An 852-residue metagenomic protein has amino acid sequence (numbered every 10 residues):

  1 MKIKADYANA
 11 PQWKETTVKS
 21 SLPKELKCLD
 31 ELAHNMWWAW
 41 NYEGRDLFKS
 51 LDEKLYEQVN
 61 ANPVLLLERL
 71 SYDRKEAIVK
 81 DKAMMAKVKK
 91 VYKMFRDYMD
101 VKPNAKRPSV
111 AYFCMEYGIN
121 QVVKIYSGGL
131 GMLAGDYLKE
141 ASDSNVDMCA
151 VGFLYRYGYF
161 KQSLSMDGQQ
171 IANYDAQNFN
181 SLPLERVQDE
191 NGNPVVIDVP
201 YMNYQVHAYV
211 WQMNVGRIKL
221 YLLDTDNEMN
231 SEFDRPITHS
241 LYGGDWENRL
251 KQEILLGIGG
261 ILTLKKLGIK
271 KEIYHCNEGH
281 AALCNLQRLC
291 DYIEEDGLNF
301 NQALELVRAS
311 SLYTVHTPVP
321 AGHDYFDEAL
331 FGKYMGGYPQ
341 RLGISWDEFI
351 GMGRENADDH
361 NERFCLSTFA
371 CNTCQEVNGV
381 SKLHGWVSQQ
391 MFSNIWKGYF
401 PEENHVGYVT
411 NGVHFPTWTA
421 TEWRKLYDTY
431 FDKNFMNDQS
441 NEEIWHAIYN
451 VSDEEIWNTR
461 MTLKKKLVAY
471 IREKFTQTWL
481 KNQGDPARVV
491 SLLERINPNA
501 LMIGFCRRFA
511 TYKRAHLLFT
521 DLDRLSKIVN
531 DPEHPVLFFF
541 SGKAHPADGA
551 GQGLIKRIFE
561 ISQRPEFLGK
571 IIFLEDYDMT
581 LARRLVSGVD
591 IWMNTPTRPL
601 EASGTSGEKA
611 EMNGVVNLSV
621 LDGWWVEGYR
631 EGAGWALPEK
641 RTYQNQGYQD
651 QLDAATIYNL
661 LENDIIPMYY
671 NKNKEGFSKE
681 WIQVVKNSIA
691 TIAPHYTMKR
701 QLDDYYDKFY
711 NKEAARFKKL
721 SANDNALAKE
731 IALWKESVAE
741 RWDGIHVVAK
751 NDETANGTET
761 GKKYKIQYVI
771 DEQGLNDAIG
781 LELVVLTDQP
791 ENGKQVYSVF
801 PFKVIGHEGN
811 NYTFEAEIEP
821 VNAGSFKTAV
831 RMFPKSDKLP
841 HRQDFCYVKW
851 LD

Functional and structural regions predicted by a protein language model:
M1-D852: Catalytic cores of carbohydrate-active enzymes across secretory and cytosolic contexts
